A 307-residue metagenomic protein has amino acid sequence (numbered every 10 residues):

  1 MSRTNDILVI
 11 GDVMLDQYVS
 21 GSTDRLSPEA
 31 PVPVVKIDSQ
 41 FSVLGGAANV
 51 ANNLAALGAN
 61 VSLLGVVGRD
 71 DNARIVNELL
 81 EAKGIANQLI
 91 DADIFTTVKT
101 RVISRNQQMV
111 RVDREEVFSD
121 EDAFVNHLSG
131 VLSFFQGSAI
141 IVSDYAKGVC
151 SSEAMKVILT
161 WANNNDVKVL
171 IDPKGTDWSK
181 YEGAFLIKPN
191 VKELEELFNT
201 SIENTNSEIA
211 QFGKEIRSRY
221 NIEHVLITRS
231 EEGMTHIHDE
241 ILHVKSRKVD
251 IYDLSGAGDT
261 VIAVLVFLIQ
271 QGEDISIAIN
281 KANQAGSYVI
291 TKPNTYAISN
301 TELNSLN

Functional and structural regions predicted by a protein language model:
M1-D24: Positively charged, low-complexity intrinsically disordered leader regions
I7, V32-T97, D122, L306: Substrate-binding N-lobe of the ribokinase-like
L8-I10, R111-D113, A139-I141, L170 (+2 more regions): Structural motif
D12-V13, Y145, T260: Active-site metal-binding loops of divalent metal-dependent hydrolases
Q88-I94, R101-F135: Conserved phosphate-binding/catalytic loop of the ribokinase/pfkB sugar-kinase fold
G137-V149: Short acidic, glycine-rich surface-loop motifs adjacent to enzyme active sites
K147-L242: Conserved phosphate/ATP/ADP-binding segment of small-molecule kinases
E223-H224, R247-L306: Conserved post-catalytic alpha-helical subdomain immediately downstream of the catalytic base and nucleotide-binding
